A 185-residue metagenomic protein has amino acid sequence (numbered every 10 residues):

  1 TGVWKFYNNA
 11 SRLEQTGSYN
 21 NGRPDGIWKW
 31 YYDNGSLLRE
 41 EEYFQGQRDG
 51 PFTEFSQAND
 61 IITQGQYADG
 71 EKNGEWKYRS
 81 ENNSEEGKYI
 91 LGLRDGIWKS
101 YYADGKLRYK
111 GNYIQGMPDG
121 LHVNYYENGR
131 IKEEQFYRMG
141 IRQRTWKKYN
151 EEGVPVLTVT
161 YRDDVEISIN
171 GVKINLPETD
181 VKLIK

Functional and structural regions predicted by a protein language model:
T1-K185: Glycine/tyrosine- and acidic-biased, solvent-exposed loop/turn segments at the edges of beta-strands
